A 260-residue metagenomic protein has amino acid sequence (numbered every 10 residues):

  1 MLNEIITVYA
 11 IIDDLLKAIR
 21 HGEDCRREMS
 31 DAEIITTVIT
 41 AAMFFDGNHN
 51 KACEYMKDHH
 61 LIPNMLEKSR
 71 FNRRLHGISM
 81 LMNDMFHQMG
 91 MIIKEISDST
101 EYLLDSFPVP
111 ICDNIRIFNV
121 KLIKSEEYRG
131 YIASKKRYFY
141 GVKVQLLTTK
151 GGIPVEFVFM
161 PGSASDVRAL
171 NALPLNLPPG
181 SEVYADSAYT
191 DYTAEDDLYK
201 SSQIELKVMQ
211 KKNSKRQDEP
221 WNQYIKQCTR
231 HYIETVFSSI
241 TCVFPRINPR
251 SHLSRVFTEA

Functional and structural regions predicted by a protein language model:
M1-A260: Short alpha-helical elements
